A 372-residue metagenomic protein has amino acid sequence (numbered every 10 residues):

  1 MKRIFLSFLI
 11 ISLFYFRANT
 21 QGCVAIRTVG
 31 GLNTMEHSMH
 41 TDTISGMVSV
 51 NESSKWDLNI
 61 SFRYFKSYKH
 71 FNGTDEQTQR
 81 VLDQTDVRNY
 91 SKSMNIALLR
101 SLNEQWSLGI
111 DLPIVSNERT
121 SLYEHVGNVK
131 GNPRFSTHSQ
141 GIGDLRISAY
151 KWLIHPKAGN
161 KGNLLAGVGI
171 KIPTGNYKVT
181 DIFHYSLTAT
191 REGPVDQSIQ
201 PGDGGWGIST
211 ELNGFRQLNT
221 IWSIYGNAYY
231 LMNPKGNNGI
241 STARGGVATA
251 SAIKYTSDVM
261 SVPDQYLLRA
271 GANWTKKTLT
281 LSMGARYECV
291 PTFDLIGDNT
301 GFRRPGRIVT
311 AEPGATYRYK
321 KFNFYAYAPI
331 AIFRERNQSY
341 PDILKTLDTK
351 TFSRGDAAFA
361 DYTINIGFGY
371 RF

Functional and structural regions predicted by a protein language model:
Q21-A25, G46-K55, S67-K69, Q105 (+6 more regions): Short loop/turn motifs that connect adjacent beta-strands in outer-membrane beta-barrel proteins
G30-T41, Y64-S93, S198: Surface-exposed strand-loop-strand hairpins of Gram-negative outer-membrane beta-barrel proteins
D42, W56-L58, K92-I96, G143-I147 (+5 more regions): Hydrophobic, lipid-facing positions within transmembrane beta-strands of outer-membrane proteins
L58-K66, I110-I114, A166-I172, G226-M232 (+3 more regions): Transmembrane beta-barrel strands of outer-membrane/channel proteins
F62, R100, L112, K151-L153 (+5 more regions): Residue-level signature of outer-membrane beta-barrel architecture
F71-G73, R80, L231, G236-F372: Outer membrane beta-barrel transmembrane domains
T85-S91, T137-G143, Q200-W206, D258-D264 (+2 more regions): Short sequence motifs at beta-strands and strand-loop junctions characteristic of Gram-negative outer-membrane
N117-V259: Outer-membrane pore/translocation modules
